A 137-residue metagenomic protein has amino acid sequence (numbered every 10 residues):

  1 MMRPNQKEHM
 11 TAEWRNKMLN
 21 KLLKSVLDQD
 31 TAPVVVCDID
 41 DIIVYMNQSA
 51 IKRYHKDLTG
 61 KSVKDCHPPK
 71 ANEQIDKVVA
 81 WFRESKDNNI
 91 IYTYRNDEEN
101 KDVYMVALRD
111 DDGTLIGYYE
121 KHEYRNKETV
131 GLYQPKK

Functional and structural regions predicted by a protein language model:
M1-P4, G60-S62: Disordered, low-complexity tails and leader-like regions
R3-L23, R125: Short, charged amphipathic alpha-helical "coupling" segments at sensory-output junctions in signaling proteins
W14-A50: Sensory modules in modular signal-transduction proteins
S49-Q134: Sensory/regulatory domains in signal-transduction proteins
